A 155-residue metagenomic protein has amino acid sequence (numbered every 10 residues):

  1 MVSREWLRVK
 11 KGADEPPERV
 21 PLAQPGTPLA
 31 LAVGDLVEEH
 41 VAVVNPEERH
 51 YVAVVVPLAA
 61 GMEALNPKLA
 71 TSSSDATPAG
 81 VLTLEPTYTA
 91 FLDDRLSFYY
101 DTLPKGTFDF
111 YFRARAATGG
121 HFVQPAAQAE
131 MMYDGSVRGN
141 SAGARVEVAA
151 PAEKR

Functional and structural regions predicted by a protein language model:
M1-R155: C-terminal segments of large proteins
